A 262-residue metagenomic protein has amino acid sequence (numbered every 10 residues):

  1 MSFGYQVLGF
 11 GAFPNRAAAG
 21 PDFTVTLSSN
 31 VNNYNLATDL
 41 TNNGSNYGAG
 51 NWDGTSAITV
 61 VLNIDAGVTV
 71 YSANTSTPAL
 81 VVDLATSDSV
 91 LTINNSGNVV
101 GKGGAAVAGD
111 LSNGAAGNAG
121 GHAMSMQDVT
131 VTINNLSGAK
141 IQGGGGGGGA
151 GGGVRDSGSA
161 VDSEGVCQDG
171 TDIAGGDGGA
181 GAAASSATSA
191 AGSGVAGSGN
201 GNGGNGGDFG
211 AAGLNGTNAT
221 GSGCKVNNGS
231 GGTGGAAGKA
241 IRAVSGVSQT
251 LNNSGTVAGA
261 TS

Functional and structural regions predicted by a protein language model:
M1-S56, V247-S262: Enriched but not universal
T24-L27, W52-V70, T92-N94: Glycine-rich repeat segments that build the extracellular carbohydrate-interaction surface of secreted and virion
Y47-D65, A105, G109, G145: Short glycine-rich, low-complexity/disordered patches
T55-A57, T86, G234: Short, surface-exposed loop/turn motifs at beta-strand boundaries within globular domains
A57-T59, D65, D88-V90, D128-T130 (+1 more regions): Parallel beta-helix/beta-solenoid
A66-V82, S96-M126, L136-S245, N252-S262: Glycine-centered low-complexity coil/loop motifs and glycine-rich tracts, especially the flexible linkers
L84-S96: Beta-solenoid repeat scaffold
V131-N135: Ankyrin repeat structural motif
